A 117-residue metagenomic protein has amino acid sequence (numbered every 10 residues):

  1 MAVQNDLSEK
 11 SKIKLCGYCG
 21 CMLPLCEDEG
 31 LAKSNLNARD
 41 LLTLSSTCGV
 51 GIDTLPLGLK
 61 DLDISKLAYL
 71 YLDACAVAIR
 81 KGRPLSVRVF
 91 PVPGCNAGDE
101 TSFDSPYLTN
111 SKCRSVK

Functional and structural regions predicted by a protein language model:
M1-K117: Anaerobic metallocofactor- and corrinoid-dependent redox/one-carbon enzyme cores, especially those from methanogenesis
